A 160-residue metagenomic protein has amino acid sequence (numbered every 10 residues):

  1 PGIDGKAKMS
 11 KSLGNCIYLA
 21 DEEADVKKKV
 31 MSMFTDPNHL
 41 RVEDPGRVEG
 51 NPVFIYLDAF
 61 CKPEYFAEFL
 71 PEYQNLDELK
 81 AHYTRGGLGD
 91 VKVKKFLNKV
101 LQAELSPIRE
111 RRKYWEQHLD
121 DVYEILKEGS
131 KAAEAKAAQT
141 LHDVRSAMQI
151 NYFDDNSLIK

Functional and structural regions predicted by a protein language model:
P1-K160: Conserved nucleotide- and phosphate/pyrophosphate-binding catalytic cores in adenylate/nucleotidyl-handling enzymes
